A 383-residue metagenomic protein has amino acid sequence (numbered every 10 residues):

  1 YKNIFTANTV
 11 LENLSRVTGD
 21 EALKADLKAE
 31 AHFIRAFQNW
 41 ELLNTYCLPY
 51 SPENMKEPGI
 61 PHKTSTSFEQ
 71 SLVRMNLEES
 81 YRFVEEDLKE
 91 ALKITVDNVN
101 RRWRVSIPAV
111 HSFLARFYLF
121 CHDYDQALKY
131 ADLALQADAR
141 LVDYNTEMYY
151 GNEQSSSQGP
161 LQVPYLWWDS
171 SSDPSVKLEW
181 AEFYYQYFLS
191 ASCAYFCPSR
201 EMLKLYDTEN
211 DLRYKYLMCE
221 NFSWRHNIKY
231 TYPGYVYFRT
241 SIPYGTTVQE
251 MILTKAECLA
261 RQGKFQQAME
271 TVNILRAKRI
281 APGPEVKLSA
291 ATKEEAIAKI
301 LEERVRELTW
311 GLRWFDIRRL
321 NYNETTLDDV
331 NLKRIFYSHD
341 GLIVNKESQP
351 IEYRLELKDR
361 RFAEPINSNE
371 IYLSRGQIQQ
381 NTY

Functional and structural regions predicted by a protein language model:
Y1-Y46, M75, K93-D97, F238-V248 (+2 more regions): Conserved, well-structured interaction surfaces
I4-A7, L11, Y81, L88 (+3 more regions): Inward-facing hydrophobic residues that define packing positions of alpha-helical scaffold repeats
T45-R82: Short coil/linker segments at helix-helix boundaries
H122, L128-Q249, P282-K287, I297-K299 (+6 more regions): Hydrophobic-face positions in mid-chain alpha helices that act as interaction patches
